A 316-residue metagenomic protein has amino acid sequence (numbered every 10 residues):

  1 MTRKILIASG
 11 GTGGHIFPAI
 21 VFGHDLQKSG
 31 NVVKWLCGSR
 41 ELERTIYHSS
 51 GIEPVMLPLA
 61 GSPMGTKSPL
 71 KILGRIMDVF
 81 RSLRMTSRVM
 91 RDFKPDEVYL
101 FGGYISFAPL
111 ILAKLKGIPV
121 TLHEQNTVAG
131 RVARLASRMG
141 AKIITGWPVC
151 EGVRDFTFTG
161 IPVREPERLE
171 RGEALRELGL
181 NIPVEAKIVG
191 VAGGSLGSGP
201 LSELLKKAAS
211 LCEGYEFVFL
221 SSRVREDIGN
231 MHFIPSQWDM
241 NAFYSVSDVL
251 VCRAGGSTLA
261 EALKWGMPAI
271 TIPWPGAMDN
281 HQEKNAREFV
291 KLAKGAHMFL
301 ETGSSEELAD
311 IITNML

Functional and structural regions predicted by a protein language model:
M1-F217, V224-L316: Nucleotide-activated sugar donor-binding and catalytic core shared by glycosyltransferases and related lipid-linked
